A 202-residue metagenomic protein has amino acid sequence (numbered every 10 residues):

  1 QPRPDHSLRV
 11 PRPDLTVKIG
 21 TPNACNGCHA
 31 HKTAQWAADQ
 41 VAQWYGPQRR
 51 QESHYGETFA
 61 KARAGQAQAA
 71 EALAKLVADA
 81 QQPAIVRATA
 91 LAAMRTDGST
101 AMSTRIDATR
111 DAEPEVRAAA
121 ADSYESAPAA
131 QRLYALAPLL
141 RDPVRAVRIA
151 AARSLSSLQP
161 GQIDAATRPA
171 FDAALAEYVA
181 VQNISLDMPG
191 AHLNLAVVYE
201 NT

Functional and structural regions predicted by a protein language model:
Q1-A84, A92, P143: Primarily the internal scaffold of c-type cytochrome electron-transfer domains, especially repeated/multiheme c-type
P2-L8, A38-G46, T89-A90, R105-D107 (+4 more regions): Composition- and surface-driven signal marking solvent-exposed, interaction-prone regions in large proteins
H6, N23-N26, E71, A88 (+6 more regions): Feature representing long, continuous alpha-helical segments
P22-T33, L136-P160: Short, solvent-exposed linear motifs at loop/edge-of-secondary-structure regions
H54-G65, I85-S99, D107, E115-A129 (+3 more regions): Structural detector for internal amphipathic alpha-helices that build alpha-solenoid repeat scaffolds
A67-A78, G98-R110, P128-L140, G161-V179: Amphipathic alpha-helical scaffolding segments comprising HEAT/armadillo-like alpha-solenoid repeats
A78-P83, T109-E115, L140-A146, I184-L186: Short coil turns that connect the paired helices of HEAT/ARM alpha-solenoid repeats
P83, V144, A150, A165-T202: C-terminal luminal/periplasmic domains and tails of membrane-associated envelope-modifying transferases
